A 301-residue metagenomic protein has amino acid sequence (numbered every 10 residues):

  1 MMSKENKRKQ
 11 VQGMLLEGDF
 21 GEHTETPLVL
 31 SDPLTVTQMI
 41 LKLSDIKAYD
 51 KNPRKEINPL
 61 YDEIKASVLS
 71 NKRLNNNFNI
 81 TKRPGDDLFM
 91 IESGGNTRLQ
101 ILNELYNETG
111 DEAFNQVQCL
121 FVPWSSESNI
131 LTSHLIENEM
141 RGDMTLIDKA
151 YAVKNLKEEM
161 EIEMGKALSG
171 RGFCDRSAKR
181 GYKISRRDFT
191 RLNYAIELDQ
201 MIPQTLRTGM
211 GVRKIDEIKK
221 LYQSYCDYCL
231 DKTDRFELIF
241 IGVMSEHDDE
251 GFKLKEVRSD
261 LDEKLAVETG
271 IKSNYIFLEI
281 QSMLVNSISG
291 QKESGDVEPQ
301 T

Functional and structural regions predicted by a protein language model:
M2-V117: Short, charged/polar connector segments at secondary-structure boundaries
K55-E63, R73, N96-T97, I130 (+3 more regions): Charged, alpha-helix-enriched surfaces in structured cytosolic catalytic cores of large nucleotide-utilizing machines
R83, N96-T97, W124, L192-Y194: An acidic- and aromatic-residue-enriched active-site/binding cleft used to recognize and process polar
N103-R176: Amphipathic, charge-rich alpha-helical segments that serve as recognition/docking helices
G170, K179-R235: Amphipathic alpha-helical "recognition" segments
Y228-T301: Long, charge-rich C-terminal accessory regions
